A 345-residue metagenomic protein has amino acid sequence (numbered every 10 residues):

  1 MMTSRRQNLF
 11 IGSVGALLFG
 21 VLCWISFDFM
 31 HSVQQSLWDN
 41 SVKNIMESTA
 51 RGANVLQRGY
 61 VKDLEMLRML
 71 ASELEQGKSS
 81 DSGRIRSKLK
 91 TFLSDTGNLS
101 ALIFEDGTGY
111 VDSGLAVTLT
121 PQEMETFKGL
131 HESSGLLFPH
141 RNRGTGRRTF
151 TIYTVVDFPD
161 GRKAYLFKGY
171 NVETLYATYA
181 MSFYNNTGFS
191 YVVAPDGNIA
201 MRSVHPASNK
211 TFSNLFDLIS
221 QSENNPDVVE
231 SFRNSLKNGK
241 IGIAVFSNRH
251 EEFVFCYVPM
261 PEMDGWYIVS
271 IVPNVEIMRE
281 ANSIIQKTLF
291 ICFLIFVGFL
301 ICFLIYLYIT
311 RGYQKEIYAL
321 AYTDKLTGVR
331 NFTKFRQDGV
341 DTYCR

Functional and structural regions predicted by a protein language model:
Q7-I11, L18-S80, N98: Juxtamembrane extracytoplasmic/periplasmic/luminal helical "stalk" adjacent to the first N-terminal
E73, S94, L102, Y110-M181: Extracytoplasmic/periplasmic ligand-binding sensor regions of membrane-associated signaling proteins
D81-T96, Y165-T211, L215-D217: Solvent-exposed, extracytoplasmic
G107-L115, N198-V204, C256-Y257: Amphipathic coiled-coil signal-relay and dimerization helices
D112-N142, A207-A244: Extracytoplasmic/periplasmic sensor domains and loops in membrane signaling proteins
F158, I219-L289: Extracellular/periplasmic juxtamembrane segments that couple receptor/chemosensory ectodomains to their
V275-L320: Cytoplasm-proximal transmembrane signaling helix
K315-D338: Conserved nucleotide-binding and Mg2+-coordinating catalytic segments in signaling enzymes
